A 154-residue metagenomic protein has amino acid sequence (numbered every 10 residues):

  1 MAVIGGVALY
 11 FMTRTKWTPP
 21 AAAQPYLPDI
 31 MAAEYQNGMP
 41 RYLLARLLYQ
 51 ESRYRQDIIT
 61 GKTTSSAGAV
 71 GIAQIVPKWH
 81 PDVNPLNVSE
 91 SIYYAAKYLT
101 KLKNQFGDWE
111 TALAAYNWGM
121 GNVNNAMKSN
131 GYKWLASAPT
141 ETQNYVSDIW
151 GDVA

Functional and structural regions predicted by a protein language model:
M1-W17: Single-pass alpha-helical membrane anchors
T15-A154: Catalytic glycan-binding domains that act on GlcNAc-containing polysaccharides
